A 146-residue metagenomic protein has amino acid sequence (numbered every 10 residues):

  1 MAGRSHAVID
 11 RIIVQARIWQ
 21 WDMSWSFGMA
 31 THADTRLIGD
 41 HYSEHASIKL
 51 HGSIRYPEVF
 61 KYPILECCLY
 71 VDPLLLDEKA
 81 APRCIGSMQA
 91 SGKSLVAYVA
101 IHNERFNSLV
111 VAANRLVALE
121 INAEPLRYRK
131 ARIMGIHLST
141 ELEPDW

Functional and structural regions predicted by a protein language model:
M1-A80: OB-fold ssDNA-binding interfaces and closely related basic DNA-contact patches used across DNA replication/repair
Q15-R17, W21, S94, H102 (+1 more regions): Acidic, low-complexity intrinsically disordered regions
E44, I48-L50, K130-L138: Generic recognition of long tandem-repeat/solenoid scaffolds
A81-M134: Acidic, glycine-rich flexible loop segments
H137-W146: Short peripheral tails and domain-boundary helices/loops at the edges of structured domains
